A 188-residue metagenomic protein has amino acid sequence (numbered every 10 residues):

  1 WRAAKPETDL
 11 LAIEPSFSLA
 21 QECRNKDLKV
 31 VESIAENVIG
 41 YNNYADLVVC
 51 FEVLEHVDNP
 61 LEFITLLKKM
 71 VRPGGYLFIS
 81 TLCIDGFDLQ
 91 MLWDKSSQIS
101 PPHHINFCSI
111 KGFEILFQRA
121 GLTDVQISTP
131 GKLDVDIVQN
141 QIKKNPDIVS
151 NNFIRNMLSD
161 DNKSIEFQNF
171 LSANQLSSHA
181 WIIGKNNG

Functional and structural regions predicted by a protein language model:
W1-K95, I105-R119, H179-N186: Conserved SAM-binding loop
A4, D9, I13, D27 (+4 more regions): Extended hydrophobic/Leu-rich segments
H56, S100, D160-K163: Short linear sequence motifs
L92-P101, Q141-V149: Short glycine/proline- and charge-enriched loop/turn segments that cap or connect secondary-structure elements
I110-P130, L158-D160: A SAM-dependent methyltransferase catalytic signature shared across enzymes that methylate proteins
T129-G188: A C-terminal cap/extension of S-adenosyl-L-methionine-dependent methyltransferases that defines the acceptor-substrate
